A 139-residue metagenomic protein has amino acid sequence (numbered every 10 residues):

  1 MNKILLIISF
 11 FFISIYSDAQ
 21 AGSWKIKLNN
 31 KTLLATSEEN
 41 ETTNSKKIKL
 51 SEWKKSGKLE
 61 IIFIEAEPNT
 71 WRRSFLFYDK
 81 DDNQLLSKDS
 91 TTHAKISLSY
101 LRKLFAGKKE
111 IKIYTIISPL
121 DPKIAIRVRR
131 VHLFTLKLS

Functional and structural regions predicted by a protein language model:
M1-S23: Bacterial Sec-dependent N-terminal signal peptides
D18-S139: Terminal leader/tail segments of proteins
